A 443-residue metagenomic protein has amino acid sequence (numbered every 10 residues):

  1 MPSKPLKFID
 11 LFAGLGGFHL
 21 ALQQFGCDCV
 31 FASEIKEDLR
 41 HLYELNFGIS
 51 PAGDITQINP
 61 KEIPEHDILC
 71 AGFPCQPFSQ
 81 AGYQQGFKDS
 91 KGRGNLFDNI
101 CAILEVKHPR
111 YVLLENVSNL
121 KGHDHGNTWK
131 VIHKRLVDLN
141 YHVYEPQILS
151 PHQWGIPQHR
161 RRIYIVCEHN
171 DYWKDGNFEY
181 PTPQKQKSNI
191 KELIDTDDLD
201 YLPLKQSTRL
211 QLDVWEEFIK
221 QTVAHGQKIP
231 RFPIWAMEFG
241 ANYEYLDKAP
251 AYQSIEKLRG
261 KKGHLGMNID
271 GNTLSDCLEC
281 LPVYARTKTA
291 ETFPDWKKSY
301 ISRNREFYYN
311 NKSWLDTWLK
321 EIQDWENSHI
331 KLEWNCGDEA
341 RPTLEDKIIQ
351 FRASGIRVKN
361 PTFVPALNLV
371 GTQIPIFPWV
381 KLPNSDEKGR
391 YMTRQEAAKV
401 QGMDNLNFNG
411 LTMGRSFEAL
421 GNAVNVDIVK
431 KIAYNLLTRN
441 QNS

Functional and structural regions predicted by a protein language model:
P2-K130, V137: Core alpha/beta nucleotide-donor-binding catalytic domains of modification enzymes
G16, E37, P74-F78, S118-N119 (+4 more regions): Short, solvent-exposed loop/turn segments at secondary-structure junctions
A52-D54, Y141-Q153: Conserved S-adenosyl-L-methionine
K61-I63, W154-Q158: Short glycine-biased active-site loop of nucleotidyltransferases that positions the nucleotide triphosphate and helps
K107-R110, Y141, R161, P375: A short helix->loop->beta-strand "cap" motif at the edges of active sites that frequently abuts
E145, H159-I163, F363: Residues that flank catalytic or metal-binding motifs in active/ligand-binding sites
I156-G240: Flexible, glycine-/basic-rich loop-and-beta segments that form/coincide with the SAM-dependent methyltransferase
W235-S443: C-terminal target-recognition/interaction regions appended to catalytic cores
